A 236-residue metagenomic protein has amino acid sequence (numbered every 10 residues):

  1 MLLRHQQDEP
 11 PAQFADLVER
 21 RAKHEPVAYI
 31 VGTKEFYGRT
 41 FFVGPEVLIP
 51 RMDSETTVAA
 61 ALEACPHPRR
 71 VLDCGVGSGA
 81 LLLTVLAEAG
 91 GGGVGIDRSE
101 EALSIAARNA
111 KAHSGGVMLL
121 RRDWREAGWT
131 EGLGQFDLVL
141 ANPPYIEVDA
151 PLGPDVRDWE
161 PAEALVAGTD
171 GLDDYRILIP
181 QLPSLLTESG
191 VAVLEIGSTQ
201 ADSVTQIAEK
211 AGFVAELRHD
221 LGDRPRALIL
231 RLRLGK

Functional and structural regions predicted by a protein language model:
M1-E63: Conserved AdoMet
L2, H24, S54, L81 (+6 more regions): Residue-level signal for inorganic ion chemistry
L3, T84, E88, N109 (+2 more regions): Alpha-helical structural signal in soluble globular domains
F41, V117-L119, A215: Generic structural signal for residues in well-ordered beta-strands
T56-G153: Conserved SAM/SAH cofactor-binding pocket of Class I
G95, A167, V193: Conserved SAM-binding loop
P143-D174: Mobile active-site "lid"/loop adjacent to the S-adenosyl-L-methionine
D170-L232: Conserved Class I SAM-dependent methyltransferase catalytic core
